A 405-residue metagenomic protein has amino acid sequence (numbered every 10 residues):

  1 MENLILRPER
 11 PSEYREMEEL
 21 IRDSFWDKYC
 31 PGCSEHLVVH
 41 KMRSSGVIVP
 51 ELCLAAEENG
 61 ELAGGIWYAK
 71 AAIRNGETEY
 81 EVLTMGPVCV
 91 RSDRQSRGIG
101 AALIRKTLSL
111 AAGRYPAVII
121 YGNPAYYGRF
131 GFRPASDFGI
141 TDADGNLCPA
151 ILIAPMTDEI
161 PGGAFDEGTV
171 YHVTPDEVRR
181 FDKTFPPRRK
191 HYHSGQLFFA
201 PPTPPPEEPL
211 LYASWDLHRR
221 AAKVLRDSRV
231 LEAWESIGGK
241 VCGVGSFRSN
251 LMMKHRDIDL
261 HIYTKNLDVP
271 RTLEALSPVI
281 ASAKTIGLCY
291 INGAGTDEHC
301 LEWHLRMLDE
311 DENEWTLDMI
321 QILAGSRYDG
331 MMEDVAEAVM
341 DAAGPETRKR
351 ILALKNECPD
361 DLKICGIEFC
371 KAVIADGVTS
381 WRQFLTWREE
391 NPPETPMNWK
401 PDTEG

Functional and structural regions predicted by a protein language model:
L4-M17: A short beta-loop-alpha structural element at the N-terminal edge of CoA-dependent acyl/N-acetyltransferase catalytic
E18-I21, F25-W67, A72: Active-site rim helix/loop that mediates acceptor-substrate recognition in acyltransferases
M85, V90, S96-S109: Conserved acetyl-CoA-binding loop-helix of GNAT-fold acetyltransferases
G113-N146: Conserved active-site alpha-helix within GNAT-family acetyltransferase domains
A200-V244, G405: Helical scaffold of the NTase/Pol beta-like nucleotidyltransferase catalytic core
V230-L273: Active-site nucleotide-donor binding segment shared across nucleotidyl transfer reactions
A283-L323: Conserved catalytic core of two-metal-ion nucleotidyltransferases
T316-G405: Catalytic cores of NTP-dependent nucleotidyl/adenyl transfer enzymes across multiple folds
